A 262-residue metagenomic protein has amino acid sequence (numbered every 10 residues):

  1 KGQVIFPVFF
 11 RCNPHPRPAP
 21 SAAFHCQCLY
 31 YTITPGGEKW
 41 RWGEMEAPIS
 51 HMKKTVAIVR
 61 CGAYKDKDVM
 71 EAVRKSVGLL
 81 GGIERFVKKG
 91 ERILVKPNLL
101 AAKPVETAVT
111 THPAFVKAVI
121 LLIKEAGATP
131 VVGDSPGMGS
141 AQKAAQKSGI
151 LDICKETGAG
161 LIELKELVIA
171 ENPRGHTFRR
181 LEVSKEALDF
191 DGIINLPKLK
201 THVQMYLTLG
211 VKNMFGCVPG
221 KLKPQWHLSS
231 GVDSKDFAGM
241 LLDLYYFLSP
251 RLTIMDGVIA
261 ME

Functional and structural regions predicted by a protein language model:
Q3-F10, P18-H25, W40: Short, often N-terminal, low-complexity regions that either remain intrinsically disordered or form a short helix
V4-I5, C12, Y30-I33: Short terminal hydrophobic/aromatic SLiMs and anchors at protein ends
P14-H15, D68: Residues at the start of alpha-helices and the adjacent loop-to-helix junctions
C26-E262: N-terminal and secondary-structure boundary signal
